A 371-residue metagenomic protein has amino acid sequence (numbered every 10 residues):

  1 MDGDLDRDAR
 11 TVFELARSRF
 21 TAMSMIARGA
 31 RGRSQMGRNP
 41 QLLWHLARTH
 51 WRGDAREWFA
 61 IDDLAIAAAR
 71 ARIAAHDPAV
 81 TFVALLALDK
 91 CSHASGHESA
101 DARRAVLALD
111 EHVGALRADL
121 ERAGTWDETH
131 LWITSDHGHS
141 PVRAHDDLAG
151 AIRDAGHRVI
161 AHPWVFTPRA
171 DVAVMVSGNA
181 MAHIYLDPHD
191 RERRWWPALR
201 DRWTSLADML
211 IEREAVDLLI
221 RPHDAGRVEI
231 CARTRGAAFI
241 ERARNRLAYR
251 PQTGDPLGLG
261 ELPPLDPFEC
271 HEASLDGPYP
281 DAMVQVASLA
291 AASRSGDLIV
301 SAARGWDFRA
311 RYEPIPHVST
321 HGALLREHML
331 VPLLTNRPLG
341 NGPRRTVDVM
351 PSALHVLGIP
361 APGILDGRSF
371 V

Functional and structural regions predicted by a protein language model:
M1, L116, R122-H130, T134-W306: Secreted, luminal/periplasmic, and some membrane-associated catalytic domains that remodel anionic oxygen-ester
M1-A100, A105-A108, A232-D276, S295 (+1 more regions): His/Asp/Glu-rich, glycine-adjacent segments that coordinate divalent cations and/or stabilize oxyanion chemistry on
R10-R17, R70, A149, Y185 (+3 more regions): Non-transmembrane alpha-helical segments in soluble domains of secreted/periplasmic/extracellular proteins
A16, A79-L86, C91, A102-L120 (+5 more regions): Beta-strand elements within well-structured catalytic alpha/beta cores of enzymes that handle phosphate/sulfate esters
S92-S95, H137, T320-R326: Histidine-centered active-site/metal-ligand motif
H93-A94, V142-D146, R311-Y312: A short acidic (Asp/Glu
G156-H157, A161-R193, D266, V318-V356 (+1 more regions): Substrate-binding rim/cap in mid-to-C-terminal beta-strand-loop elements of soluble/periplasmic
D276-P280, V284-I315, G322-F370: C-terminal substrate/ligand-recognition segments
